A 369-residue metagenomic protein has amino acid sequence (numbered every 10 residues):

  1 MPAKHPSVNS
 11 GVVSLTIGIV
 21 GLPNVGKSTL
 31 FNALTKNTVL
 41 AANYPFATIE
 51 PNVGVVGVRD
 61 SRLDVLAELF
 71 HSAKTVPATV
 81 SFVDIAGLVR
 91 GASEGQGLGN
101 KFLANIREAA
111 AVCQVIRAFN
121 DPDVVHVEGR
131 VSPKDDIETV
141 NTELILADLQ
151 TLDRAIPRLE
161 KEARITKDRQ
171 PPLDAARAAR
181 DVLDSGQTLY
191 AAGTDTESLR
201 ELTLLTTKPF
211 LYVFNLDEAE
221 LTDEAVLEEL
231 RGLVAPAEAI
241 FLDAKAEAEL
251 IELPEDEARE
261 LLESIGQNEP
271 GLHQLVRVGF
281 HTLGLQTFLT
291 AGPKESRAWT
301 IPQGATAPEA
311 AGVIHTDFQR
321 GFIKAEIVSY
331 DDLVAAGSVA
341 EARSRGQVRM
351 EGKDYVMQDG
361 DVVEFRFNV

Functional and structural regions predicted by a protein language model:
M1-V20, V25, F31, R158-Q358 (+1 more regions): C-terminal-of-GTPase-core extension/linker across diverse P-loop GTPases
P2-V125, K134, E143: Conserved G1/Walker A P-loop phosphate-binding module
A41-P51, V58-D60, V65-E68, A78 (+18 more regions): Generic structural "secondary-structure junction" signal
F46, D60-L63, V76-F82, Q96-A110 (+9 more regions): Amphipathic alpha-helical transducer elements in NTP-driven molecular machines
G54-R59, A86-Q96, R107-P172, V182-T194 (+1 more regions): Conserved Switch II/interswitch segment of TRAFAC-class P-loop GTPases
